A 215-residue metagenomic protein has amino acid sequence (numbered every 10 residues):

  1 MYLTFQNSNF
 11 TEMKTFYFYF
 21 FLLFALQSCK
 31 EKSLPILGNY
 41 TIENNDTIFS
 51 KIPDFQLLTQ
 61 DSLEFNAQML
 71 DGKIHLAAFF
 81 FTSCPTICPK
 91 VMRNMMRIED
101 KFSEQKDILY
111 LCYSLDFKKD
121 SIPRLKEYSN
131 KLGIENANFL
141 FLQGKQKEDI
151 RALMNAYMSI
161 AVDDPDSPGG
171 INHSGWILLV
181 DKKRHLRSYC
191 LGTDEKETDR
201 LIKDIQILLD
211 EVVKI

Functional and structural regions predicted by a protein language model:
L3-Q6, F10: Short hydrophobic targeting helices and cationic amphipathic motifs that mediate membrane/organellar targeting
K14-F20: Sec-dependent signal peptide recognition, specifically the positively charged N-region followed immediately by
A25-S28: C-terminal motif of bacterial Sec signal peptides marking the signal peptidase cleavage site
S33-Q68, K90-R93: N-terminal "domain-start" segment that seeds a small globular fold
I52-P53, H75, S174-W176: Short loop/turn microsegments at loop-to-beta-strand junctions
Q68-M95, L111: Short active-site neighborhood of thiol/selenol oxidoreductases, capturing the structured segment around
M92-L153: Structural microenvironment flanking redox-active thiols in thiol-disulfide oxidoreductases
P165-I215: Thiol-/selenol-based redox modules, centered on thioredoxin-like and closely related oxidoreductase domains
